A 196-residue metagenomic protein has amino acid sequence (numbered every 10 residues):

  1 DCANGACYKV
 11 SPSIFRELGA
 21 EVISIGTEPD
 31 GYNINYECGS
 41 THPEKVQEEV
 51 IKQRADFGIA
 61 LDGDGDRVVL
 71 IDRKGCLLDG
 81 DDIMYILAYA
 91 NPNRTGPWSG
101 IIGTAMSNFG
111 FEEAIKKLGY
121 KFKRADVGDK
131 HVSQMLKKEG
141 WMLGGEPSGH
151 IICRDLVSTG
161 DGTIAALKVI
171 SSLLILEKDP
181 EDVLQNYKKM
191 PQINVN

Functional and structural regions predicted by a protein language model:
D1, V46-Q47, I59, D64 (+4 more regions): Buried hydrophobic positions in well-ordered alpha/beta secondary-structure cores of metabolic enzymes
C2-N4, G63-R67, G75, G149: Short, glycine/acidic-enriched loop or turn micro-motifs at the edges of active sites
C2-Y8, R16-G19, K117-F122: Glycine-rich, mobile lid/loop segments that gate access to catalytic sites or pores
V10-P12, D66-Y85, F111-E112: Short Gly/Thr/Asp-enriched flexible loops that form oxyanion-binding sites at enzyme active sites
S13-I71: N-terminal small/polar loop signature for handling phosphorylated ligands or for N-terminal nucleophile
S24-G26, A60-L61, L70, L78-G80 (+3 more regions): General beta-strand structural signal in soluble alpha/beta enzymes
A55, N93-N196: Phosphate-binding and adjacent anionic-ligand microenvironments
L61-G63, L77-D82, V157-G160: Short glycine/threonine-rich catalytic loop with a Thr-x-Gly-x-Asp
